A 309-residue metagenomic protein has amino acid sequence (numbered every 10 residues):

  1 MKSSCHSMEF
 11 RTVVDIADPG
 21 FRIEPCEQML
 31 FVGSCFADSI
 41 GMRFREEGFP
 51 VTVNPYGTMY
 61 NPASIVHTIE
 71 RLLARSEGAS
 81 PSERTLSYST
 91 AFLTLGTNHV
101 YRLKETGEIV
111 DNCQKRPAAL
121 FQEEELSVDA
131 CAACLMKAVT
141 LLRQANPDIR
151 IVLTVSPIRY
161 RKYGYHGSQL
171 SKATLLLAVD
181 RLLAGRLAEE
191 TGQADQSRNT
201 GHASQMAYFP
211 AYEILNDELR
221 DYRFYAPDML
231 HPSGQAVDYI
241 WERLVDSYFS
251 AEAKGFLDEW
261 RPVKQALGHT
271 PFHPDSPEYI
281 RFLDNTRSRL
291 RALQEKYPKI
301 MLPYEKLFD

Functional and structural regions predicted by a protein language model:
M1-H6, P227-D228, R243-D309: Conserved catalytic region of serine esterases and O-acyltransferases that act on ester linkages in lipids
M1-V66, R181-G185: Serine-esterase "nucleophile elbow" of acetyl-processing enzymes
T12, T140-Q169, I214, W260-L267: Active-site segments of SGNH/GDSL-like serine hydrolases that catalyze O-acetyl group transfer/hydrolysis on lipids
A37-N112, L120-E124: Conserved SGNH/GDSL esterase-like catalytic core that processes O-acyl groups on lipids and polysaccharides
S76-T85, A184-Q205: Intrinsically disordered, low-complexity terminal tails and inter-domain linkers enriched for S/T/G/P/D/E
Q114-A138, R159-G167: Surface-exposed cleft-lining segments at the edges of enzyme active sites
K115-E124, Q169-L183, H231-G234: Acidic, His- and aromatic-enriched active-site or binding-groove loops in soluble protein domains that engage sugars
R150, A173-L187, A203-D221, R243 (+1 more regions): Extracellular serine-dependent O-acyl
